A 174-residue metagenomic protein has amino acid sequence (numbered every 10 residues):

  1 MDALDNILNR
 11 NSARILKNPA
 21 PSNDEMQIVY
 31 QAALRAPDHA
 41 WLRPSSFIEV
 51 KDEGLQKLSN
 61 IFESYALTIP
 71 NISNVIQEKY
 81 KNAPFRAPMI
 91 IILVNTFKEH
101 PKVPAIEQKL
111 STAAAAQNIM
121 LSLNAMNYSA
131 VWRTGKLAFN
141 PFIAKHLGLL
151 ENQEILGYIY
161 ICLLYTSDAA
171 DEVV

Functional and structural regions predicted by a protein language model:
M1-R86: N-terminal amphipathic, basic helical "cap/leader" segment at the start of enzyme domains
N6, I90-I92, Y158-Y160: Conserved hydrophobic/aromatic beta-strand scaffold that supports enzyme active sites
A33, I91, F97-K145: Small-aliphatic-rich amphipathic alpha-helix that forms the alpha element of a beta-alpha
I48-V50, I91-V94: Short, conserved beta-strand edge motifs with alternating hydrophobic and charged residues
D52, F142-I143, L149: Short Asp/Glu-rich motifs
P88-I90, S129, E154-L156: Structural motif
L149-L164: A glycine-rich helix N-cap at a beta->alpha junction
Y165-V174: Single conserved hydrophobic/aromatic residue that forms the stacking wall/gate of nucleotide- or nucleobase-binding
